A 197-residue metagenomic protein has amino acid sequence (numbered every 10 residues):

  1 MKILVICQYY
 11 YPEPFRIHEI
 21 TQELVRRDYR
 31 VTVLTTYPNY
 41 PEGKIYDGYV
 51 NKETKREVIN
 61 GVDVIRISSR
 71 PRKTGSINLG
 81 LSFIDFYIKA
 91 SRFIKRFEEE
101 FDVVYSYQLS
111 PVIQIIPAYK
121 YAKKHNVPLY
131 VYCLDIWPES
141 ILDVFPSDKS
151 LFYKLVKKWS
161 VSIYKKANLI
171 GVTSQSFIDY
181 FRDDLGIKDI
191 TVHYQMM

Functional and structural regions predicted by a protein language model:
M1-N60: N-terminal subdomain of nucleotide-sugar transferases
K2, R30-T32, D63, P128 (+2 more regions): Residues at the starts of beta-strands that form the adenosine-phosphate
P14, G80-A90, V103-S140: An aromatic- and histidine-rich active-site surface loop
T32, Y105, K165-S174: A short beta-strand/loop micro-motif in the catalytic core of glycosyltransferases that engages the nucleotide-sugar
T35-R96: A conserved catalytic-core segment of Leloir-type glycosyltransferases
Y37, S176, Q195-M196: Carbohydrate-associated surface elements
I113, K120-K124, S150-I170: Membrane-proximal helix-turn-helix segments that form the acceptor-binding/catalytic region of lipid-linked
S176-I178, G186: Alpha-helix capping/helix-boundary segments
